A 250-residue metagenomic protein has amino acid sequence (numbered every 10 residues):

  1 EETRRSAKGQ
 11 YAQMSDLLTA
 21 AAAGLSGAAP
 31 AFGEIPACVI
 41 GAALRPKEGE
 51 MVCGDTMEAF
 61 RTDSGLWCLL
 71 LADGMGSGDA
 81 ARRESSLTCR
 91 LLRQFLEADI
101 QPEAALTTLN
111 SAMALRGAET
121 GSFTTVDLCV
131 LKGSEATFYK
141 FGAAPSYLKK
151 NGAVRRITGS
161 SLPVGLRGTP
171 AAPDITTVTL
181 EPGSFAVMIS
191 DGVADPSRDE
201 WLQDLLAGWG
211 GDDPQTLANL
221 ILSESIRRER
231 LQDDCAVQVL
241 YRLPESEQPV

Functional and structural regions predicted by a protein language model:
E1-L70, G78-D79, C89-V250: Conserved subregion of the PPM/PP2C metallophosphatase catalytic domain
S86: Conserved ATP-binding subdomain of kinase catalytic cores across diverse folds
